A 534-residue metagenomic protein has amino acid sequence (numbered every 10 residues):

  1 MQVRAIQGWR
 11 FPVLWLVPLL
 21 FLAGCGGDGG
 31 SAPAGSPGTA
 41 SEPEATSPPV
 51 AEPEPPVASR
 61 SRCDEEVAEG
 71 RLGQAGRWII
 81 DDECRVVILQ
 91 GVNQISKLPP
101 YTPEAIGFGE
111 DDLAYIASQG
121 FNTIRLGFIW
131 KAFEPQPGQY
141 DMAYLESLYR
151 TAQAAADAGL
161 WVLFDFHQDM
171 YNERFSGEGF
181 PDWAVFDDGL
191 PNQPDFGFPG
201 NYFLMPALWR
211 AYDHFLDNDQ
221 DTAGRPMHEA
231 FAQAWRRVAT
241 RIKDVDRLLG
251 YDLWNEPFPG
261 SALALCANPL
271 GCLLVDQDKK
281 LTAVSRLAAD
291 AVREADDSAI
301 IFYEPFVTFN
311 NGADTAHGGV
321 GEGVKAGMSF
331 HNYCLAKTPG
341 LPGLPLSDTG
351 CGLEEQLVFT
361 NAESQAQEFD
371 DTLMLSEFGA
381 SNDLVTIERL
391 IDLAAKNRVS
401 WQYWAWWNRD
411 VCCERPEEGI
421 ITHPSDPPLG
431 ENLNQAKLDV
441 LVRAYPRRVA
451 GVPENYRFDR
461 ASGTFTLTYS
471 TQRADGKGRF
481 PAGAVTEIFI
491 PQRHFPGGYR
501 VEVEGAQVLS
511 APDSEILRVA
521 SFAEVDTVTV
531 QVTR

Functional and structural regions predicted by a protein language model:
M1-W9: N-terminal secretory signal peptides that target proteins for export/translocation
L22-G24: C-terminal motif of bacterial Sec signal peptides marking the signal peptidase cleavage site
G26-A34: Bacterial lipoprotein signal-peptidase II cleavage site
A34-R62, L72: Post-signal peptide N-terminal segment of mature Sec-exported envelope proteins
C63-R71, A75-L89, N93-I300, P305-A313: Active-site mouth of glycoside hydrolases
Q90, N332, G350-D439: Substrate-binding cleft of secreted/luminal carbohydrate-active enzymes
S261-S381, A395, V399: Glycoside hydrolase catalytic-domain groove-lining segments
E454-R534: C-terminal beta-sandwich/jelly-roll accessory domains of carbohydrate-active enzymes
